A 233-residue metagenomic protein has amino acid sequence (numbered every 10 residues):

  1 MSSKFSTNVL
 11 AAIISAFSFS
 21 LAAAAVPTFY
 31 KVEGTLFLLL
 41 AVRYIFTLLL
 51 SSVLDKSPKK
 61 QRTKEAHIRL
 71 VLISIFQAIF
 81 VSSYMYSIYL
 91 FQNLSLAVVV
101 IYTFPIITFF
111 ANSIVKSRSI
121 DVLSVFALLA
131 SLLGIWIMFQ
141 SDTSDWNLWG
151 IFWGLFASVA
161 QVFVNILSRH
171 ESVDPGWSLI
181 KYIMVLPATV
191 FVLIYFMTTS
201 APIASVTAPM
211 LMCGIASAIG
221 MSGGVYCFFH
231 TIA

Functional and structural regions predicted by a protein language model:
M1-L38, V42, I75, I79 (+6 more regions): Glycine-/small-residue-enriched transmembrane alpha-helix faces in small-molecule transporters and effluxers
V9-I13, E65-S74, S119-S131, G150-G154 (+1 more regions): Cytoplasmic-side transmembrane-helix entry/capping segments in multi-pass membrane proteins
S18-A23, K59-S95, I215-A233: Specific transmembrane alpha-helical segments of multi-pass solute transporters/efflux pumps, especially DMT/EamA
F29, L39, S87-I88, I114-K116 (+3 more regions): Hydrophobic/aromatic residues within transmembrane alpha-helices of multi-pass small-molecule transporters
K31-I79, I107-T108, A160-V164, K181-T199: Transmembrane alpha-helices of multi-pass small-molecule transport proteins
L38-A41, I45, M85-S117, A157: Specific alpha-helical transmembrane segments that line the substrate/conduction pathway and gating interfaces
L50, D55-P58, F104-F126: C-terminal transmembrane-helix exit sites in multi-pass transporters
S51, I120-Q140, V190-F191: Hydrophobic transmembrane alpha-helices of multi-pass small-molecule transport proteins
